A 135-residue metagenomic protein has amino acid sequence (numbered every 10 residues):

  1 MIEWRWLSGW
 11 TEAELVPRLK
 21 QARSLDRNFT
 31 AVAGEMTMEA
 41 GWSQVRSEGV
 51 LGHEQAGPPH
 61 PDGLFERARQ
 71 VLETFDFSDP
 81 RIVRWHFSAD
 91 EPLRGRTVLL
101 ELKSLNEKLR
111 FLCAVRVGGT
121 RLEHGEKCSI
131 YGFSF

Functional and structural regions predicted by a protein language model:
M1-N106: Hydrophobic ligand-binding cavity/cleft-lining segments
L105-F135: Hydrophobic-ligand binding "helix-grip"
